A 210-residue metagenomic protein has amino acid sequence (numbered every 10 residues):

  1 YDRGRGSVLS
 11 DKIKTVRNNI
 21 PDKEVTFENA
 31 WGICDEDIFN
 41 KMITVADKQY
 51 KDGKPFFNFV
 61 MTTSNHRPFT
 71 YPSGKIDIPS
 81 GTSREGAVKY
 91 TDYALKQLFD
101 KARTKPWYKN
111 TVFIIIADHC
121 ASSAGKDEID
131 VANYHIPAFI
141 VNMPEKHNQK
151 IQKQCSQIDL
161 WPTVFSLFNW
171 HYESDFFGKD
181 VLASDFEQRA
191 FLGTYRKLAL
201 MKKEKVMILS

Functional and structural regions predicted by a protein language model:
Y1-S210: Solvent-exposed soluble domains appended to multi-pass membrane proteins
